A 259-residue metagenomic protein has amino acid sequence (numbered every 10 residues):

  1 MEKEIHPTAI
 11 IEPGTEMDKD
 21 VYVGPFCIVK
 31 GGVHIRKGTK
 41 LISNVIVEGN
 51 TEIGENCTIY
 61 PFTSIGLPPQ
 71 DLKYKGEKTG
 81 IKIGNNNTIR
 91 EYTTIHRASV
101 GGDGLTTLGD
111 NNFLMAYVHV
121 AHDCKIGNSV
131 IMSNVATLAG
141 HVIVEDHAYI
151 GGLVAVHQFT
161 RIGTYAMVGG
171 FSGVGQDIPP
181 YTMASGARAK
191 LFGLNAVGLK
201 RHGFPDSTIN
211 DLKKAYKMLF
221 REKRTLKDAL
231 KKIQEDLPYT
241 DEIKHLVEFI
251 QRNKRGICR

Functional and structural regions predicted by a protein language model:
M1-T8, P13-G14, K19-D20, N56 (+6 more regions): Terminal amphipathic alpha-helical/low-complexity segments used for targeting or macromolecular assembly
E4-K190: Structural signal for interior beta-strand "rungs" in well-ordered beta-sheet cores of soluble enzyme domains
